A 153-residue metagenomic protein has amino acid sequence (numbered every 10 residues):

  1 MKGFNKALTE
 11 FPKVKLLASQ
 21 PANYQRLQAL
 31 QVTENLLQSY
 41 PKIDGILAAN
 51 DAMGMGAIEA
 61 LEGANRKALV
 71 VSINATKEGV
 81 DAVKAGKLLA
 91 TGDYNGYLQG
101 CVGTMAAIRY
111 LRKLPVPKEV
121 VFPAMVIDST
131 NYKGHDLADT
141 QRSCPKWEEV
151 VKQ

Functional and structural regions predicted by a protein language model:
M1, G54, V80, G100-T104 (+1 more regions): A general structural signal for well-ordered alpha-helical segments in protein cores
M1-V14: Ligand-binding cleft/hinge of the Venus flytrap
F4, A18, A22-A82: Hydrophobic alpha-helical
A7-L8, L98-Q153: Hinge/cleft segment of the Venus flytrap/periplasmic-binding protein
L16-S19, V70, T91, E119 (+1 more regions): Conserved beta-strand scaffold positions in the cores of enzyme catalytic domains, especially in NTP/NDP-utilizing
S19, A85-Y97: Short beta-strand elements at the ligand-binding edges of bilobed clamshell
T76-L89, L137-T140: Flexible loop/hinge segments that line or gate small-molecule binding clefts
